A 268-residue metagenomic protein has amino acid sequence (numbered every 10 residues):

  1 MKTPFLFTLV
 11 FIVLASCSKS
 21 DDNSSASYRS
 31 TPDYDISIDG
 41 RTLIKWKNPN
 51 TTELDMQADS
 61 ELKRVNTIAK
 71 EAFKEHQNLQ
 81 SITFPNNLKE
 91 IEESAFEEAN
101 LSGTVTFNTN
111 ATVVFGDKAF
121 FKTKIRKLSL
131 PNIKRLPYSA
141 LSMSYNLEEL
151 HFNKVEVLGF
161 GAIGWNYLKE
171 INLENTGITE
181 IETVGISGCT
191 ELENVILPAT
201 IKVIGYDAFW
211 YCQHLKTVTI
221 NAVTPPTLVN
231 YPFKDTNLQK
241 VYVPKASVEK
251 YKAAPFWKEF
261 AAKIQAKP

Functional and structural regions predicted by a protein language model:
M1-F5, L9-I38: Bacterial Sec-dependent N-terminal signal peptides
T31-D35, G40, P49-T67, Q77-E90 (+8 more regions): Structural signature of tandem-repeat unit edges
Y231-P232, E249-F260: Short, aromatic/basic amphipathic alpha-helical patches
K234-T236: BRCT (BRCA1 C-terminal) domain core and associated BRCT-interaction motifs
